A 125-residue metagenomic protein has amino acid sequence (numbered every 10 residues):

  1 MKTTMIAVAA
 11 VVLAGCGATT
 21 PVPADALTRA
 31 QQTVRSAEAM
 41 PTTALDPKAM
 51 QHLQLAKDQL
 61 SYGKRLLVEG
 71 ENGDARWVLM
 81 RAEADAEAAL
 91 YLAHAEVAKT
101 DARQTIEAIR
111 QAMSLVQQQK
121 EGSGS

Functional and structural regions predicted by a protein language model:
M1-A9: Sec-dependent signal peptide recognition, specifically the positively charged N-region followed immediately by
M1-K2, D25-R29, R81: Short, functional N-terminal and low-complexity linear motifs
I6, S61-G63, E87: Short amphipathic alpha-helical "recognition" segments used for binding
V12-G15: C-terminal motif of bacterial Sec signal peptides marking the signal peptidase cleavage site
G17-T20: Bacterial signal peptide processing site
V22-A26, Q32-E69, G73, W77 (+1 more regions): Post-signal-peptide N-terminal segment of Sec-exported extracytoplasmic proteins
A26, Q31, L45, I106-I109 (+1 more regions): Residue-level signal for functionally critical sites in structured catalytic/ligand-binding pockets
M80-S125: Surface-exposed, polar helix/loop patches in the mature regions of secreted/periplasmic/lumenal proteins that form
